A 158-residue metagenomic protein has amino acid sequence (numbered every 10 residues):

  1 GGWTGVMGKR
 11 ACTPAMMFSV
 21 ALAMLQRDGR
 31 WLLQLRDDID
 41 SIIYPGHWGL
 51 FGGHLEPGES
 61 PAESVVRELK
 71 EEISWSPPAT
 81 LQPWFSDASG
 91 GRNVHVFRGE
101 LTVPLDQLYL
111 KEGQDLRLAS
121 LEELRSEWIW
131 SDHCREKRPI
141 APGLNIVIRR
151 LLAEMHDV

Functional and structural regions predicted by a protein language model:
G8-L33, F51: Conserved N-terminal beta-strand and adjoining loop/helix that marks the start of the Nudix/MutT-like hydrolase domain
A15, A23-M24, D40-S41, S86-D87 (+1 more regions): Short secondary-structure boundary/capping segments
F18, Q26, P45-L50, G91-V94 (+1 more regions): Short connector loops at helix/strand junctions that flank enzyme active sites, especially segments positioning acidic
R30-E71: Conserved Nudix-box catalytic region and its N-terminal flanking loop in Nudix hydrolases and closely related
H54-K137: Unchanged
E136-V158: Charged phosphate-binding loop/patch that engages nucleotide di/tri-phosphates or the phosphate backbone of nucleic
